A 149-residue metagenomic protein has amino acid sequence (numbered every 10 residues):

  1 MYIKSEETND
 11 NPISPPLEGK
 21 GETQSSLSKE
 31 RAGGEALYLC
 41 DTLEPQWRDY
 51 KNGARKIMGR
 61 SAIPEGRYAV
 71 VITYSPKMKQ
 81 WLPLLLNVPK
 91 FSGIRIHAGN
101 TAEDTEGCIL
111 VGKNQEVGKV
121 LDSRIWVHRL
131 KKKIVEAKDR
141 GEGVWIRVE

Functional and structural regions predicted by a protein language model:
M1-N9, A32, A36-L121, I125-V144: Cell wall/extracellular polymer interaction/catalysis modules
E18-G21, E30-R31: Glycine-biased, low-complexity coil/linker segments
I146-E149: Low-complexity intrinsically disordered segments
